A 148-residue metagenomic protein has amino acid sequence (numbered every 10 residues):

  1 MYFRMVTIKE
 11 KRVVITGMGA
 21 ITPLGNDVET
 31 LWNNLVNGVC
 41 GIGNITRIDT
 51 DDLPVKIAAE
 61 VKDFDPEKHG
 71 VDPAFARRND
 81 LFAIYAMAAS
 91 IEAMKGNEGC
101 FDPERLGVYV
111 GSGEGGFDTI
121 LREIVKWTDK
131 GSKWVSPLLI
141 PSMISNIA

Functional and structural regions predicted by a protein language model:
M1-A148: Conserved "HGTGT" condensation-loop signature of ketosynthase/thiolase-family condensing enzymes that catalyze
